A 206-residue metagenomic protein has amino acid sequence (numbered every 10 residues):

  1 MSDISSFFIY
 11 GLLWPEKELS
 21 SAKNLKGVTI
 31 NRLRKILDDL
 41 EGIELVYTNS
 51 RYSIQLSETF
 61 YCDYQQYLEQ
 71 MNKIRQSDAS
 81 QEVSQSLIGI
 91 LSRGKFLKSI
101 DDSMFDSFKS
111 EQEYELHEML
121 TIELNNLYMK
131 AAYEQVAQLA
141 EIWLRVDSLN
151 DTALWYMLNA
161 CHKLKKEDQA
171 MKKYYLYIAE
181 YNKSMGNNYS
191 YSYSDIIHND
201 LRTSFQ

Functional and structural regions predicted by a protein language model:
M1-I142, D147, T152, Q169-Y175 (+2 more regions): Intrinsically disordered, low-complexity protein-interaction/activation regions
N125, N159-K163: Tandem amphipathic alpha-helical repeat scaffolds
